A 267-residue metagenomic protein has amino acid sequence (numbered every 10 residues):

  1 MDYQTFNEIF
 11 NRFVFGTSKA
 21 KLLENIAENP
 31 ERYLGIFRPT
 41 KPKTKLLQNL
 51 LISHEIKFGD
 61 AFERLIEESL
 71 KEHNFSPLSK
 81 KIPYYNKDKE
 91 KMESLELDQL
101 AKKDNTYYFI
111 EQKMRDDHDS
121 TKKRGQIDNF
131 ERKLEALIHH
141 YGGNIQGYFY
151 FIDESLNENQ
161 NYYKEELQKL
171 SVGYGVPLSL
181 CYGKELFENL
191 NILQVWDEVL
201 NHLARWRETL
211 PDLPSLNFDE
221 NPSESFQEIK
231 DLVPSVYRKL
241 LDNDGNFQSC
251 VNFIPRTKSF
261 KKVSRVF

Functional and structural regions predicted by a protein language model:
M1-H73, N246: Interdomain/boundary linker segments immediately adjacent to catalytic/signaling cores
D2-T5, F10, V14-F15, L167-F267: Non-catalytic C-terminal interaction segments of nucleic acid-processing enzymes
Y3-E8, Y107-R115: Long, charge-rich low-complexity segments
L51-E55, Y85-D88, E96-D98, K133-L137: Short secondary-structure capping micro-motifs at structural edges
S69-M92, Q99: A short acidic/basic microdomain associated with nuclease active sites
N74, A101-K103, M114-D116: Short, flexible loop/turn elements at secondary-structure junctions
M92-I110: Active-site beta-strand-loop-beta-strand hairpin of nuclease catalytic cores that positions key catalytic residues
K113-G173: Catalytic cores of nucleic-acid endonucleases
